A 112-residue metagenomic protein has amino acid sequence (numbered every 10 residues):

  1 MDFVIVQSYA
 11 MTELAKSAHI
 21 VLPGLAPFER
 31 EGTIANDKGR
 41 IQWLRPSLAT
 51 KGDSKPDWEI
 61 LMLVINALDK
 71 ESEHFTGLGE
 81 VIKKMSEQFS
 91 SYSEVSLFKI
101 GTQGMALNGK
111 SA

Functional and structural regions predicted by a protein language model:
M1-S96: Non-catalytic alpha/beta scaffold blocks inside enzyme catalytic domains
A10, Y92-A112: Long, compositionally biased stretches
